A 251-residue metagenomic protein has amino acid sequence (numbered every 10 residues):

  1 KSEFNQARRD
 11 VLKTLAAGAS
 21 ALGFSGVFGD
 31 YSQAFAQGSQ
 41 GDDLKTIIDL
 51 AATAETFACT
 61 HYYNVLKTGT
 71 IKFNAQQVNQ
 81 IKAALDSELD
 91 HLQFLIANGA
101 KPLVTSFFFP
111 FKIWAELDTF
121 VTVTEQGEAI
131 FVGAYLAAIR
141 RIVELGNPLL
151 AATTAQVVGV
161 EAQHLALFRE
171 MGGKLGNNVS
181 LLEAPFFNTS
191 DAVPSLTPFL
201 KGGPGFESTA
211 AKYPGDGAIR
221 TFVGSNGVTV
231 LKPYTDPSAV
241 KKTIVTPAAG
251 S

Functional and structural regions predicted by a protein language model:
K1-Q6, K13-S251: All-alpha RGS (Regulator of G-protein Signaling) helical domain and cognate RGS-like helical scaffolds
